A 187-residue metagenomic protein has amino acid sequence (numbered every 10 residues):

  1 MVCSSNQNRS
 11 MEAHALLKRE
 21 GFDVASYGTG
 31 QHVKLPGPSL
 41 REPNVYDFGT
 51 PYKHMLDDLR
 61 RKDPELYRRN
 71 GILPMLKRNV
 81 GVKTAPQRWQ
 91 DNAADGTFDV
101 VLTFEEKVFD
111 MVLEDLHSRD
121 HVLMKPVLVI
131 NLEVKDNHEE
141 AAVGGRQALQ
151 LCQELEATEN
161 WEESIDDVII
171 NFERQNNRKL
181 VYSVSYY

Functional and structural regions predicted by a protein language model:
M1-Y187: Short polar/charged helix/loop
